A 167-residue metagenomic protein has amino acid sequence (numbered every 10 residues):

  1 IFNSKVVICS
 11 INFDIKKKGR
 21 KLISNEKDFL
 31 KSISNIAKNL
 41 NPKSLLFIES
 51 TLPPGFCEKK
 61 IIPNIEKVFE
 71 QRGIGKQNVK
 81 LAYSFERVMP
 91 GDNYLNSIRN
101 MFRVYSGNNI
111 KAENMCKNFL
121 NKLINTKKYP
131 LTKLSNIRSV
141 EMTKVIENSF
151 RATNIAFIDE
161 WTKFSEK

Functional and structural regions predicted by a protein language model:
N3-S4: An anion/phosphate-binding loop that grips the pyrophosphate of nucleotide cofactors and donors
I8-C9, I48: Redox-cofactor binding/interface segments in oxidoreductases and associated redox assembly factors
I15-R87: Rossmann-like NAD(P)(H) cofactor-binding subdomain of soluble oxidoreductases
P63-K167: Internal alpha-helical scaffold of NAD(P)-dependent oxidoreductase catalytic cores
